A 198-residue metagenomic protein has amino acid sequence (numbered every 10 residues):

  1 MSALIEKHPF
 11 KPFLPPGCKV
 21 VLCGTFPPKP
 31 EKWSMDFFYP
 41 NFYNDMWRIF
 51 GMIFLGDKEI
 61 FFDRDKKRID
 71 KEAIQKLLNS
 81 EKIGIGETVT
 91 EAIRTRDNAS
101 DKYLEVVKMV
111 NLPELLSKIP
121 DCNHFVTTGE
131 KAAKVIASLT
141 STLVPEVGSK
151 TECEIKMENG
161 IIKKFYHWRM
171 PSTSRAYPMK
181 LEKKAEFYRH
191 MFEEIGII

Functional and structural regions predicted by a protein language model:
M1-P12, P16, P28-E31, P40-F42 (+3 more regions): C-terminal capping/extension of enzyme domains
F13, Q75-L78, S117-K118: Short, conserved, surface-exposed binding loops centered on an aromatic residue
P16-G17, D121: Short, well-ordered loop/turn elements at secondary-structure boundaries
C18, E81-I83, F165: Change "...and in nucleic-acid phosphodiester-cleaving endonucleases..." to "...and in nucleic-acid processing enzymes
K19-V20, H124: Structural motif
L22-T25: N-terminal nucleotide-binding beta1-loop-alpha1 segment
E31, M35-Y103: Short, surface-exposed acidic-centric catalytic microdomains
S80-L139: Internal catalytic-core helix/loop-beta-alpha segment that presents or stabilizes conserved functional determinants
